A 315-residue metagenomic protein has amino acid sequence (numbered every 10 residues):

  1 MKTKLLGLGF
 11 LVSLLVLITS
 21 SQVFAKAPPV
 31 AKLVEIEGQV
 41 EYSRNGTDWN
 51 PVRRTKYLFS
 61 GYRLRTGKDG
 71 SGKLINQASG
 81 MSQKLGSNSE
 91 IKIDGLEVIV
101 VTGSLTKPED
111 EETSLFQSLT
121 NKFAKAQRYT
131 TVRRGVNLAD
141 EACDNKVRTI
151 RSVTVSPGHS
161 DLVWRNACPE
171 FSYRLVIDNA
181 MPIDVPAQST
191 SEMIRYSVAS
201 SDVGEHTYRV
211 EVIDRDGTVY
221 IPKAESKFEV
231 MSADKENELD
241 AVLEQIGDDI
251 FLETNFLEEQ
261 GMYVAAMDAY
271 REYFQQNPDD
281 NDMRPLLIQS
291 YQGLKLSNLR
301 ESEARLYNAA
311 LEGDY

Functional and structural regions predicted by a protein language model:
M1-F10: Bacterial N-terminal signal peptides that target proteins for export
G9-I18: Bacterial N-terminal signal peptides
S20-A25: Sec/Tat signal peptide C-region and signal peptidase I cleavage site
K26-T47, G67-K73, Q77-G80, G86-A126: Glycine- and acidic-residue-biased ligand/ion/polar-headgroup-sensing regions
N45-S60, K68, S191: N-terminal post-signal-peptidase region of extra-cytosolic proteins
T47-V52, G80-K84, A180-A187: Surface-exposed loop/edge segments in extracytoplasmic proteins
D94-G95, G103, K107-L243: Long, contiguous interaction/recruitment modules in multidomain scaffold/adaptor proteins
E244-Y315: Alpha-helical protein-protein interaction scaffolds
